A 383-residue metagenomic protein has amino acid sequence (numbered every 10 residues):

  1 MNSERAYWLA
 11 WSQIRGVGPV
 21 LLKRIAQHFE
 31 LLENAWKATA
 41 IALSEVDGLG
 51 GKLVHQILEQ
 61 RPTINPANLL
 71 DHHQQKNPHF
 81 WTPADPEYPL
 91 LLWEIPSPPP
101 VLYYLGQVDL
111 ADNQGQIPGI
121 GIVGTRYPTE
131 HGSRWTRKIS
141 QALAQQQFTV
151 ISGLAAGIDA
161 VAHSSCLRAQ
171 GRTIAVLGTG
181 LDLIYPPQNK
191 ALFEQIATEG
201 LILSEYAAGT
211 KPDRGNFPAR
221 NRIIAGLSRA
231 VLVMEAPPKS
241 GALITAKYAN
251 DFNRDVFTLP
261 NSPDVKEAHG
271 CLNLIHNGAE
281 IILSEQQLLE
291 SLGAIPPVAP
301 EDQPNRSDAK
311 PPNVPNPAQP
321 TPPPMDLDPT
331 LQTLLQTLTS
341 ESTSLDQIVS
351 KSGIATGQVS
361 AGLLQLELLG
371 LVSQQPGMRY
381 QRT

Functional and structural regions predicted by a protein language model:
M1-E4, P83-T383: Glycine-biased, small-residue-rich flexible motifs in mid-sequence functional cores and linkers
M1-E87, L345, L369-L371, P376-T383: Short, small/acidic-rich helices and loops at N termini and domain boundaries of DNA replication/processing enzymes
